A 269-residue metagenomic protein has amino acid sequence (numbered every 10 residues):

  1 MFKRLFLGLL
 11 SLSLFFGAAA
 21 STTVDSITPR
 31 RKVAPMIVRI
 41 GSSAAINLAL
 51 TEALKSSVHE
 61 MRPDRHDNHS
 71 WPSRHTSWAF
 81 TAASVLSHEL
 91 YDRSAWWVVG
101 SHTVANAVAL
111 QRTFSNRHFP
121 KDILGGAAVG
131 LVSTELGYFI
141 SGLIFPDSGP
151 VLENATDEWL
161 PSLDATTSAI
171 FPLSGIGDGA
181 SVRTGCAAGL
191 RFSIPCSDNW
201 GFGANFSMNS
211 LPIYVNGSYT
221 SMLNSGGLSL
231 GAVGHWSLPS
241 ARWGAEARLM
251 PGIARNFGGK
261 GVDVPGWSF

Functional and structural regions predicted by a protein language model:
F2-G8: Sec-dependent signal peptide recognition, specifically the positively charged N-region followed immediately by
R4, P29, P63-T156, D164 (+1 more regions): Membrane-embedded catalytic cores of phosphoryl/pyrophosphoryl-handling enzymes
G8-F15: Bacterial N-terminal signal peptides
G17-A34, P150-I194: Short glycine/proline- and aromatic-enriched beta-strand/turn motifs that initiate or cap beta-hairpins
T28-I46: Interfacial segments of alpha-helical transmembrane regions
I40-H59, V98-R112: Small-polar-interrupted transmembrane alpha-helices in polytopic inner-membrane proteins
E60-M61, H66, H88, R191-F269: Gram-negative (and chloroplast) outer-membrane scaffold detector with strong preference for beta-barrel transmembrane
